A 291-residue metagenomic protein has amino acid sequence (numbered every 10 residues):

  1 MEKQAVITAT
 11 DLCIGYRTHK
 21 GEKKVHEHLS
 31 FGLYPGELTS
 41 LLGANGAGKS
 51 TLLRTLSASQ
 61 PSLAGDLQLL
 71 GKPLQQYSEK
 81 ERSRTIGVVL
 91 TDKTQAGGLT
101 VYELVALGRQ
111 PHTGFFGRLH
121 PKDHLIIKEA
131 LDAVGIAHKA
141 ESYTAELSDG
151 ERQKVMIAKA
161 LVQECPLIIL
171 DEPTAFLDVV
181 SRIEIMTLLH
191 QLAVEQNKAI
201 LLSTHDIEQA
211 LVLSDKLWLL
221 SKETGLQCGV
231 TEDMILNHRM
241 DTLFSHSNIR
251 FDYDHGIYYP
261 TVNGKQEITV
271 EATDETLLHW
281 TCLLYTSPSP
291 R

Functional and structural regions predicted by a protein language model:
I7, H26-H28: Conserved structural motif at the start of ABC-family nucleotide-binding domains
L42-A44: The feature captures the beta-strand-to-loop junction immediately N-terminal to the Walker
S57: Helix-to-loop junction immediately C-terminal to a conserved catalytic motif
G65-P73: Conserved ABC transporter NBD signature motif
Y143-L147, E151: Conserved ABC ATPase signature
I168-D171: Catalytic Walker B motif of ABC-type/P-loop ATPase nucleotide-binding domains
Y285-P290: Conserved small/polar residues in nucleotide/adenosyl-binding loops
